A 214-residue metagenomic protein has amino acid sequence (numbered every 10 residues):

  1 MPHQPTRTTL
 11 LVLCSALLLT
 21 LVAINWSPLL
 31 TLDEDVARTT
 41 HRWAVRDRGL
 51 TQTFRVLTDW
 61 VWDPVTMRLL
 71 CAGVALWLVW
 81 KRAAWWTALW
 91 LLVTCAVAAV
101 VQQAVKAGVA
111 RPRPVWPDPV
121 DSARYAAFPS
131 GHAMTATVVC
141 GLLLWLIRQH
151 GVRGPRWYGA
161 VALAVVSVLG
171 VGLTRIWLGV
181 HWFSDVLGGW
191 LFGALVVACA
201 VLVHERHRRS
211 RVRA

Functional and structural regions predicted by a protein language model:
M1-M67, A107-V120: N-terminal transmembrane-helix/juxtamembrane module of multi-pass inner/ER membrane proteins
P5-L13, C71-V100: Interfacial segments of alpha-helical transmembrane regions
L18-T20, A96-Q103, V166-I176: Aromatic-anchored segments of alpha-helical transmembrane domains
G49, A83-T87, P114-V115, R153-G159: Membrane-helix interface segments
L50-T53, L69-W77, V168-G172: Hydrophobic, membrane-inserted alpha-helices
T58-R82, T137-L143, I147: Hydrophobic alpha-helical transmembrane segments
V74, D118-A214: Membrane-embedded catalytic cores of phosphoryl/pyrophosphoryl-handling enzymes
W85-D118, W177: Hydrophobic alpha-helical transmembrane segments of integral membrane proteins
